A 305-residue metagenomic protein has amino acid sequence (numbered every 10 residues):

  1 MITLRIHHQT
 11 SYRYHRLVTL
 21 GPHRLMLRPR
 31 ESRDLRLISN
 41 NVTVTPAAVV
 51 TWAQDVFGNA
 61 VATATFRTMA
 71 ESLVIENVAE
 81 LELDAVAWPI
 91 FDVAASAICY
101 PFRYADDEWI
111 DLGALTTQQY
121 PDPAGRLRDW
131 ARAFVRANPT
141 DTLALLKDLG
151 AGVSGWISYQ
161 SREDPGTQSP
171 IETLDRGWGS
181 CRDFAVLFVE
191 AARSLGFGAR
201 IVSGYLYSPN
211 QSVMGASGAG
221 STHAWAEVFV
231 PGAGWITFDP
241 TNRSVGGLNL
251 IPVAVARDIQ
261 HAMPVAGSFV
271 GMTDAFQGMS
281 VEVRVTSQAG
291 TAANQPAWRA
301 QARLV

Functional and structural regions predicted by a protein language model:
M1-D129, A133, P139-T140: Linear, non-domain "peripheral" regions
I2, H8, G21-H23, N40 (+7 more regions): Structural beta-strand/beta-sheet cores of well-ordered domains, especially the beta-sheet scaffolds that support
H23, S32, E71, A105-D107 (+5 more regions): Short capping/connector residues at structural and topological boundaries
L25-E31, L35, N40-V42, N242-F276 (+2 more regions): Glycine-rich, small/acidic residue-mixed loop/short-helix segments
E31, A48, A79-L81, Y205 (+4 more regions): A broadly conserved detector of short glycine/acidic/proline-rich loop/turn motifs that flank catalytic sites and bind
I98-G179, L187, R257-I259, D274-A275 (+1 more regions): Secondary-structure boundary elements
A151, D183-T273: Hydrophobic/aromatic-rich core segments of domains that either
A289-V305: C-terminal accessory/tail domains of diverse enzymes
